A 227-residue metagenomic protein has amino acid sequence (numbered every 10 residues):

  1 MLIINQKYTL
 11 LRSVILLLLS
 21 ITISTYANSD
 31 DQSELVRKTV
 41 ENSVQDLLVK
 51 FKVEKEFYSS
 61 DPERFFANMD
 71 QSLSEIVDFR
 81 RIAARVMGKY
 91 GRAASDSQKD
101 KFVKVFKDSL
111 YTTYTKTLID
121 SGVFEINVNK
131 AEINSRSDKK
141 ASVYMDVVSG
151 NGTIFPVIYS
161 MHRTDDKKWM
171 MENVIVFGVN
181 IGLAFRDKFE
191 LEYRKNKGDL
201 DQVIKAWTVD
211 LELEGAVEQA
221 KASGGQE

Functional and structural regions predicted by a protein language model:
M1-T9: N-terminal secretory signal peptides that target proteins for export/translocation
R12-T22: Bacterial N-terminal signal peptides
I23-D31: Sec/Tat signal peptide C-region and signal peptidase I cleavage site
Q32-Y114: Early exported N-terminus immediately downstream of N-terminal targeting peptides
N42, N68, S74, S97 (+5 more regions): Extracytoplasmic
T112-I158, W207-E227: Surface-exposed, charged secondary-structure patches
P156-L183: Short beta-strand edge/turn micro-motifs at domain boundaries
N173-E227: Low-complexity, intrinsically disordered terminal/linker segments enriched in charged and Gly/Pro repeats
